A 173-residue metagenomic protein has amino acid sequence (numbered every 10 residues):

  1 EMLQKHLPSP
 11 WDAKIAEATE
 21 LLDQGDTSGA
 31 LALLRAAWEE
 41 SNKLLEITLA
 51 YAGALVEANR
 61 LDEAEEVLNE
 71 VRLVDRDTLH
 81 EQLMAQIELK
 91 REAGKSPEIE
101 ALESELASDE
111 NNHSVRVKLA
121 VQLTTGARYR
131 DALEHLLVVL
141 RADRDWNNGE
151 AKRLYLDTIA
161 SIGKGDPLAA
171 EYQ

Functional and structural regions predicted by a protein language model:
E1-W11: Non-catalytic, surface beta->alpha helical segment in thiol-disulfide oxidoreductase systems
Q24, A58, R91-A93, G126 (+1 more regions): Structural motif corresponding to the intra-repeat A-B loop/turn of tetratricopeptide repeats
S41-N42, D75-R76, D109-N111, R144-W146: Short coil turns that delineate tetratricopeptide repeat
I47, H80-E81, V115, A151: TPR alpha-solenoid repeat register
N69-D109: Alpha-helical adaptor scaffolds
